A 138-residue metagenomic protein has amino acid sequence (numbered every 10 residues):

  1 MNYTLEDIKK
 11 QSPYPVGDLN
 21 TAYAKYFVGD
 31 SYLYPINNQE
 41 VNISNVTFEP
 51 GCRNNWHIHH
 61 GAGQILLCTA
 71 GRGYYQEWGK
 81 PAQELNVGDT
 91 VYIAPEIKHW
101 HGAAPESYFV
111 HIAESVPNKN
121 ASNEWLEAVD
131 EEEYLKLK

Functional and structural regions predicted by a protein language model:
M1-N42, N123-K138: A short, N-terminal "cap"/entry segment at the start of jelly-roll beta-barrel domains of the cupin/DSBH fold
V28, N38-E40, H60, L85 (+1 more regions): A generic fold-level signal
N42-H59: Conserved short histidine dyad/triad with adjacent acidic residue
N45, I58, T69, E77-G79 (+2 more regions): Residue-level recognition of conserved beta-strand positions in structured domain cores
R53, H60-V87, I97: A short beta-strand-loop-beta hairpin characteristic of the jelly-roll/cupin
Y74, A82, V87, P95-S122: Ligand-binding loop in jelly-roll beta-barrel domains
